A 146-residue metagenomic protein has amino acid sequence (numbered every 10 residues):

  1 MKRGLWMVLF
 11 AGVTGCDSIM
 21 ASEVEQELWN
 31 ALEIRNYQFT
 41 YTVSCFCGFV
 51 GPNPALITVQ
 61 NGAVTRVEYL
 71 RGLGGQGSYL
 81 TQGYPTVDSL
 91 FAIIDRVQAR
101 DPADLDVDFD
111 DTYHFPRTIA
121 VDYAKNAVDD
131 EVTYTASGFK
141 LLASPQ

Functional and structural regions predicted by a protein language model:
M1-T14: Sec-dependent bacterial lipoprotein signal peptides
C16-M20: Bacterial signal peptide processing site
L32-S44: A short, Trp-centered hydrophobic/proline-enriched beta-strand micro-motif
V43-G62, R66-Y69: Short, surface-exposed binding/anchoring microloops in extracellular/periplasmic proteins
F49-P54, A127-T133: Short, surface-exposed coil-to-beta transition loops
A63-A103: A short-motif feature that recognizes glycine-rich, charge-decorated loops that bind or process nucleotide phosphates
I94-A127: Short, structured surface segments that line ligand/substrate-binding pockets
T133-Q146: Short, low-complexity, Pro/Ser/Thr/Gly-rich segments in the mature regions of secreted, periplasmic
